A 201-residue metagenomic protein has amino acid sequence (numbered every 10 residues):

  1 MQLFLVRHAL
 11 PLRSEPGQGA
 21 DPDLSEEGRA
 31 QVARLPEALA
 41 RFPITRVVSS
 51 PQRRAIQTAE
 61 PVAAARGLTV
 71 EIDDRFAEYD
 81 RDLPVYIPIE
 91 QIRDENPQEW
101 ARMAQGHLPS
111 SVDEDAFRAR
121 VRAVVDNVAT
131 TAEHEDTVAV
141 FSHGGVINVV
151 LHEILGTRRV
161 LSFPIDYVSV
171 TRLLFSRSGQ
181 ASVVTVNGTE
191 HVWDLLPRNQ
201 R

Functional and structural regions predicted by a protein language model:
Q2-I72: Active-site-proximal alpha-helix that buttresses catalytic centers in soluble enzyme cores
L3, D136-S142: Generic beta-sheet signal
P11, V146-I147: Short active-site segment of divalent metal-dependent hydrolases/proteases that encodes the spacing between
A33-A40, R118, R122-T130, L151: Generic structural signal for well-ordered alpha-helical scaffold segments
S49-S50, A119, F141-S142: Short beta-strand scaffold positions
P61, V149-E153: Active-site signature of alpha/beta-hydrolase-fold catalytic machinery across serine- and Asp/Cys-nucleophile hydrolases
A65-A123: Phosphate-handling substructures
L68-I72, E78-Q91, T130, H134-D136 (+1 more regions): Acidic, low-complexity terminal tails and accessory targeting/binding regions of phosphate-metabolizing enzymes
